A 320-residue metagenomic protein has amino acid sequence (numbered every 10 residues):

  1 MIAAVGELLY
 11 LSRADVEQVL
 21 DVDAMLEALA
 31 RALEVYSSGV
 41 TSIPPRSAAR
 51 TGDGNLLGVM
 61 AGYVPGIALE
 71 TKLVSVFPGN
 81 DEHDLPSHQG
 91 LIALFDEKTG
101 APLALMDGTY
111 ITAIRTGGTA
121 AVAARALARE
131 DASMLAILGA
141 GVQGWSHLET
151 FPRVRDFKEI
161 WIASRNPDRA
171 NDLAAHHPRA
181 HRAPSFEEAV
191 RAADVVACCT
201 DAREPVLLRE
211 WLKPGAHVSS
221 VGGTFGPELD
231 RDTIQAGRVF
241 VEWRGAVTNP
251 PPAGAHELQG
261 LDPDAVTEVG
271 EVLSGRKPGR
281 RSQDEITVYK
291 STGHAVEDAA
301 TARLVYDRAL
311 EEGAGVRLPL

Functional and structural regions predicted by a protein language model:
M1-I111, A121, D131, V296-A299 (+2 more regions): N-terminal ligand-binding/catalytic initiation module
D15, P227, R231-L320: Adenosine-phosphate binding glycine-rich loop
L127-M134, D156, K213-P214: Short helix-loop-beta connector
L135-A136, T287: Conserved beta-strand elements of the Class I
G139-G141: Glycine-rich Rossmann-fold phosphate-binding loop(s) that bind the pyrophosphate of adenine dinucleotide cofactors
G144-W145: N-terminal Rossmann-fold NAD(P) dinucleotide-binding loop
R153-H176: NAD(P)-binding Rossmann-fold cofactor-contacting core
P178-G260: Rossmann-like adenosine-cofactor binding region
